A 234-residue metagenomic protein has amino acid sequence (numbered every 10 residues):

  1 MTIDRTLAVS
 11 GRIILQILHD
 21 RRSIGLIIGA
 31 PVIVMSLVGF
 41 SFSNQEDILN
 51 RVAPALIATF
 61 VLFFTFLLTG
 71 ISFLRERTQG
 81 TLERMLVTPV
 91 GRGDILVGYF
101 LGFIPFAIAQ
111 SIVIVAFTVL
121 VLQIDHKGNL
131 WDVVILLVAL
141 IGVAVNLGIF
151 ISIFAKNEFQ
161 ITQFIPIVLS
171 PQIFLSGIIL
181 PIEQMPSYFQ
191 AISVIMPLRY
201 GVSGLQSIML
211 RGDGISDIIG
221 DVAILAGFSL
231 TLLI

Functional and structural regions predicted by a protein language model:
T2-E83, R92-I112, F117-V133, F154 (+3 more regions): Transmembrane helix-boundary elements of multi-pass transport/secretion proteins, especially ABC-type permease modules
L37-Q45, A155-I195, R199: Transmembrane helix segments
A53-L62, V134-A144, P166-F174: Small-residue-enriched core segments of transmembrane alpha-helices in multipass membrane transport and channel
A144-N157: Transmembrane-helix boundary motif in ABC transporter permease subunits
S176-P181, L205-R211: Hydrophobic alpha-helical transmembrane segments in multi-pass integral membrane proteins
